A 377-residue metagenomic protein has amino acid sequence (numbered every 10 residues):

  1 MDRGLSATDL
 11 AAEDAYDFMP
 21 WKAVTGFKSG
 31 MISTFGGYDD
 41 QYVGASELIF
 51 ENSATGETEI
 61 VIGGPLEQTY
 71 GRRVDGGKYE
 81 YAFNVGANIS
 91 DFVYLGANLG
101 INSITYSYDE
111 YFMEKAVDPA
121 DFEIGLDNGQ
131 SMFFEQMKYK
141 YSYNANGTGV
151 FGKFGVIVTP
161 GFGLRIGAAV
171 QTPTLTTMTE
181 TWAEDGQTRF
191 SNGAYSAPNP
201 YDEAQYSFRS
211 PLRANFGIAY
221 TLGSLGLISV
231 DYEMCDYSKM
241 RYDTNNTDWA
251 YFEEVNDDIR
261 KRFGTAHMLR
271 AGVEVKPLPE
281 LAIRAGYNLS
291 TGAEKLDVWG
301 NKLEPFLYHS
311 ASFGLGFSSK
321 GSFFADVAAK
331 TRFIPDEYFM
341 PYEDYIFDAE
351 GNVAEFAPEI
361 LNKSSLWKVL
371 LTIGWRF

Functional and structural regions predicted by a protein language model:
M1-F377: Outer-membrane beta-barrel porins/channels
